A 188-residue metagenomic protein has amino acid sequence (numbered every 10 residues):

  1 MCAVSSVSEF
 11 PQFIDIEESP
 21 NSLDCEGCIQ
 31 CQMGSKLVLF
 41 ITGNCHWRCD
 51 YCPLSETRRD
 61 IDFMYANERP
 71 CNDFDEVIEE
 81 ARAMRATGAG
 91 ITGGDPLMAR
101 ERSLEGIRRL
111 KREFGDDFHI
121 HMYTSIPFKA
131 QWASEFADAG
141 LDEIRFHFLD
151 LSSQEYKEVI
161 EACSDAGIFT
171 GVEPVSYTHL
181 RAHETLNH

Functional and structural regions predicted by a protein language model:
S8-E18, D24-P70: Canonical Radical SAM [4Fe-4S] cluster-binding loop centered on the CxxxCxxC motif and its immediate flanking residues
G27-N44, R82-A83, G88-G90, G94-E101: A short, flexible N-terminal coil/short beta segment enriched in small residues
T57-C71, M84-A99, K111-W132, F136-E155 (+1 more regions): Core AdoMet radical
F74: Divalent cation-coordinating acidic motifs and surrounding scaffolds that mediate Ca2+/Mg2+/Mn2+/Zn2+-dependent binding
I78, L104-R108, A133, K157-I160: Generic structural signal for well-ordered alpha-helices, preferentially at hydrophobic/aromatic core positions
S164: Anion (oxyanion) recognition and catalysis
T178-T185: Conserved small/polar residues in nucleotide/adenosyl-binding loops
